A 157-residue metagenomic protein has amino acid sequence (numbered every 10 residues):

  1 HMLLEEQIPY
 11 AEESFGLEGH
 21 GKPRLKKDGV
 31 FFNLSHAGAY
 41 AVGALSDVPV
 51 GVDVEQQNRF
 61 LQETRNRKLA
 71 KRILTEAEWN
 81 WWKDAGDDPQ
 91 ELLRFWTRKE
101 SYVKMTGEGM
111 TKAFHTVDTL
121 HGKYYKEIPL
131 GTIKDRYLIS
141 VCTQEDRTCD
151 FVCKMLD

Functional and structural regions predicted by a protein language model:
H1-D157: Core catalytic alpha/beta fold that binds nucleotide/phospho-ligands
